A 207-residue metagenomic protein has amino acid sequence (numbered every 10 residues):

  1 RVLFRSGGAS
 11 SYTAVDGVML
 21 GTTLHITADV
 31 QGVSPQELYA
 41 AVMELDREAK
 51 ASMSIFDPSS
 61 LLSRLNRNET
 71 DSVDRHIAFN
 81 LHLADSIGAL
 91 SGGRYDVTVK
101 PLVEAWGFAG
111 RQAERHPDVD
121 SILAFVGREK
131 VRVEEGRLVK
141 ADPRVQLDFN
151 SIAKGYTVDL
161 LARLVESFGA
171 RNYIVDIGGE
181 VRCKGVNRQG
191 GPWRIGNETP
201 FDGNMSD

Functional and structural regions predicted by a protein language model:
R1-D207: Mature catalytic core of soluble alpha/beta enzymes
